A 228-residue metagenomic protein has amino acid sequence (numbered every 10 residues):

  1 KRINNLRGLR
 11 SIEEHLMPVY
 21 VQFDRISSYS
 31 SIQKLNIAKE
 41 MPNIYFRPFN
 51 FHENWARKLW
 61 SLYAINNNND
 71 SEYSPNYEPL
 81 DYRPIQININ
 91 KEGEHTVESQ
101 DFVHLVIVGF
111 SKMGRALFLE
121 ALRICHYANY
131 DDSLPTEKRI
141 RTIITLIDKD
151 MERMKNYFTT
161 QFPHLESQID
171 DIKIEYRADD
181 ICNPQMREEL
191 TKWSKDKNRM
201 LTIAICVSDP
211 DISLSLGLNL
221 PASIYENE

Functional and structural regions predicted by a protein language model:
K1-E228: Cytosolic regulatory regions of ion transport systems
